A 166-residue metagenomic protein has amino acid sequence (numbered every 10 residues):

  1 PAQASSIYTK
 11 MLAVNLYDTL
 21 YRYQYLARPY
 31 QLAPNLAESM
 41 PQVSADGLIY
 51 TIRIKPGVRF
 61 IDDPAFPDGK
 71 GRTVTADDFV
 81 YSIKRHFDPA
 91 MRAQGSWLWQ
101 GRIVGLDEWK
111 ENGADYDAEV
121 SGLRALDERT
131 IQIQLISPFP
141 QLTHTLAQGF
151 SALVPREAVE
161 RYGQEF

Functional and structural regions predicted by a protein language model:
P1, I49-I52, F79, I131-I133: Short, well-ordered beta-strand elements
P1-A45: N-terminal lobe/hinge region of extracytoplasmic solute-binding protein
N15, N35-A37, A45-I49, K55 (+2 more regions): Extracytoplasmic
Y17, Y21, T51, K55 (+1 more regions): Non-transmembrane alpha-helical segments in soluble domains of secreted/periplasmic/extracellular proteins
V58: Short basic (Lys/Arg) and small-residue
R72-A158: Surface-exposed binding/hinge segments that line and control ligand-binding clefts or catalytic entry sites
R161-F166: Short, intrinsically disordered, charge-balanced linker/junction segments flanking boundaries in proteins
